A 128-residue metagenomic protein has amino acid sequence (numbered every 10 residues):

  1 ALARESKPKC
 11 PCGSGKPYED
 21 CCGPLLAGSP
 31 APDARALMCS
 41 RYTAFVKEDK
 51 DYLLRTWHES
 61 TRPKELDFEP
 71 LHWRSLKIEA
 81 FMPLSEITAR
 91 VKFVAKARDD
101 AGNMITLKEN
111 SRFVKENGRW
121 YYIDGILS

Functional and structural regions predicted by a protein language model:
A1-A3, A31-P32, D67-L71: Contiguous, function-dense segments enriched for cysteine-driven chemistry and partner/ligand-binding capacity
A1-R4, S85, R112: Intrinsically disordered, low-complexity linkers and tails
E5-K16: Short Cys/His-rich zinc-binding micro-motifs
K16-Y18, A27-G28: Secreted/processed peptides and extracellular or luminal domains of membrane proteins
D20-C22: Cysteine-centered loop/knuckle micro-motif
P24-E65: Core segments of small alpha/beta cavity-forming domains
E69-T106: Surface-exposed, charged secondary-structure patches
K108-S128: Short beta-strand edge/turn micro-motifs at domain boundaries
